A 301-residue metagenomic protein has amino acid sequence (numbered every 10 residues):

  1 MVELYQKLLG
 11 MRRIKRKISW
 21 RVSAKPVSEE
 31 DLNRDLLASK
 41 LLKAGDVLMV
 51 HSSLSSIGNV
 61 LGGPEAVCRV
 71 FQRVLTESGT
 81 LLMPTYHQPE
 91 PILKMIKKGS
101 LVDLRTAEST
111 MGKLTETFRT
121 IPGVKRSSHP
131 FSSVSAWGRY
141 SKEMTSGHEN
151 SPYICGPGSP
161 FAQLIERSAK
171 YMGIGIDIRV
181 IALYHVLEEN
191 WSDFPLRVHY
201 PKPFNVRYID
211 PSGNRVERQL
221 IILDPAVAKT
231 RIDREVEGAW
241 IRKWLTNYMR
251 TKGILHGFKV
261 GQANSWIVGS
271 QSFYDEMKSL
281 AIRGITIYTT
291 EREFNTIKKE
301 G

Functional and structural regions predicted by a protein language model:
M1-A24: Membrane-proximal basic amphipathic "stem/tether" segments
K25-E30, P64, Y153-I154: A conditional alpha-helix N-cap/helix-loop micro-motif detector
L32-R34, L41-I96: N-terminal active-site beta-alpha-beta segment that forms phosphate/nucleotide-binding and substrate-recognition loops
K40-G45, R73-T80, I121-K125, Q163-K170: Secondary-structure boundary elements
E65-A66, V186-S192: Short, solvent-exposed amphipathic alpha-helical segments in soluble enzyme and RNA/protein-processing domains
P91-L183: Internal, conserved structured core segments that host functional sites
F194-A226: Short, flexible loop segments at boundaries between secondary-structure elements
E217-G301: Acidic/aromatic/glycine-rich contiguous surface patches that form carbohydrate-binding/processing clefts and analogous
